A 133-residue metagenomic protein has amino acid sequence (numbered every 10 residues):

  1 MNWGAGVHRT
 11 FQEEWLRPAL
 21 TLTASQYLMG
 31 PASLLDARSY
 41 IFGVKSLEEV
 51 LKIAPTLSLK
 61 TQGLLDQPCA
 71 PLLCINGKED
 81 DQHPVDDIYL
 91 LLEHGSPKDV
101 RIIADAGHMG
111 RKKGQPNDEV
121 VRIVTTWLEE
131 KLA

Functional and structural regions predicted by a protein language model:
M1-A54: Hydrolase active-site cap/lid region
K45-L64, A70: Active-site nucleophile elbow and catalytic-triad environment of alpha/beta-hydrolase enzymes
P68-C69, C74-N76, D80: Short beta-strand/loop motif that positions the catalytic acidic residue of the alpha/beta-hydrolase fold
D81-D87: Conserved alpha/beta-hydrolase "acid-adjacent" motif
V100-I102: Conserved beta-strand scaffold positions in the cores of enzyme catalytic domains, especially in NTP/NDP-utilizing
A106-E119: Catalytic histidine-centered segment of alpha/beta-hydrolase-like enzymes
V124, L128: Hydrophobic "lid"/C-terminal helical patch of Rossmann-like NAD(P)-dependent dehydrogenase/epimerase domains
E129-A133: Alpha/beta-hydrolase-fold serine-hydrolase catalytic core, especially in secreted/extracellular enzymes
